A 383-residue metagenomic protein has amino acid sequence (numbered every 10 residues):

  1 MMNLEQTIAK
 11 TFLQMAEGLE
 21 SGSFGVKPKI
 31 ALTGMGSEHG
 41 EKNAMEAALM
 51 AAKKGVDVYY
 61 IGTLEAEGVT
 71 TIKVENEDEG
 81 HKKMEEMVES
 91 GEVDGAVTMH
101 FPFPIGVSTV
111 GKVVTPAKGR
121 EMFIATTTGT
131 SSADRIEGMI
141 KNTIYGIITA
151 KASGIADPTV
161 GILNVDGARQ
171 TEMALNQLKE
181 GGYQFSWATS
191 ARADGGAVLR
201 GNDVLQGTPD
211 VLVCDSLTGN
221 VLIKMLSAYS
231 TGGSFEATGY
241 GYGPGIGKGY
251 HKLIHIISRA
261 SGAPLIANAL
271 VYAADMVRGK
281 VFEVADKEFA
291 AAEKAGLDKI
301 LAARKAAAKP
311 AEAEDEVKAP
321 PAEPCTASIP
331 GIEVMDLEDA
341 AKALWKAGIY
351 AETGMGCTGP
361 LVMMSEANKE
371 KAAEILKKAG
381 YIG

Functional and structural regions predicted by a protein language model:
M2-L64: N-terminal phosphate-binding or glycine-rich loops at protein starts, especially the Walker A/P-loop of NTPases
N3-M15, T70-V93, G129-E137, A193-Q206 (+1 more regions): Glycine-rich oxoanion-binding loops at beta->alpha junctions
A9, T115-G129, T208-D298: Glycine-rich phosphate/nucleotide-binding loop
P28-K42, G129-I140, I256-A263: Short, glycine-rich nucleotide/cofactor-binding loops
H39-N43, A51-G55, Y59, I136-A191 (+1 more regions): Glycine-rich phosphate/diphosphate-binding loop of Rossmann-like nucleotide-binding domains
V69-I124: N-terminal glycine-rich phosphate/adenylate-binding segment common to multiple enzyme folds
D78-K82, T171-T231, A319-E323: Active-site rim loops that border cofactor/substrate pockets in soluble metabolic enzymes
P244, Y250-G383: C-terminal non-catalytic interaction/assembly regions of soluble proteins
